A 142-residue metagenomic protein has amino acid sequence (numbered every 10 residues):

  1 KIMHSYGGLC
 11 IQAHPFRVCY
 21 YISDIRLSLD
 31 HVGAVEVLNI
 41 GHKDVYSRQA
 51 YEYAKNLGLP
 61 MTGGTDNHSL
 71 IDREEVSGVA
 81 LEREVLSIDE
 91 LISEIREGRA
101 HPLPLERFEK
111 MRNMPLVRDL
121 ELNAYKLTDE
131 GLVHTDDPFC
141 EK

Functional and structural regions predicted by a protein language model:
K1-I25: Divalent metal-binding pocket/active-site signature
V18-K142: Charged catalytic cores and adjacent phosphate/nucleic-acid-binding surfaces used for phosphate/nucleic-acid chemistry
